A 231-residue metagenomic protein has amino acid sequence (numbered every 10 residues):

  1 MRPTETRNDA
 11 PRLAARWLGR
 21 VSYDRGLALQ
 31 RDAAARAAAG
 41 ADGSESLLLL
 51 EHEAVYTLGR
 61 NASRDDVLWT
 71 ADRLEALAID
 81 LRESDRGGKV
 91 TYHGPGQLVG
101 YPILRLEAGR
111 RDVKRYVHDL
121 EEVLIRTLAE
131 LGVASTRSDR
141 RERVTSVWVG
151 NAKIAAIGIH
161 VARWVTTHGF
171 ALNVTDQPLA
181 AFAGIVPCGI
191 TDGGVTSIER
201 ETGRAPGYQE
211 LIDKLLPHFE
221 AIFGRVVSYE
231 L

Functional and structural regions predicted by a protein language model:
M1-W148, K153-I154, A205-Q209: N-terminal lobe of the biotin/lipoate ligase/transferase fold
E53, A62, L104, R163 (+3 more regions): A broadly conserved detector of short glycine/acidic/proline-rich loop/turn motifs that flank catalytic sites and bind
V67-T70, I154-V174, P178-L179: Short, conserved beta-strand/beta-arch hydrophobic-aromatic motifs that form part of recognition grooves or interface
G100-P102, T145, I157-I159, F170-V174 (+1 more regions): A structural signal for short, well-ordered beta-strand segments
H160, T175-L231: C-terminal accessory segment of soluble enzyme catalytic cores
